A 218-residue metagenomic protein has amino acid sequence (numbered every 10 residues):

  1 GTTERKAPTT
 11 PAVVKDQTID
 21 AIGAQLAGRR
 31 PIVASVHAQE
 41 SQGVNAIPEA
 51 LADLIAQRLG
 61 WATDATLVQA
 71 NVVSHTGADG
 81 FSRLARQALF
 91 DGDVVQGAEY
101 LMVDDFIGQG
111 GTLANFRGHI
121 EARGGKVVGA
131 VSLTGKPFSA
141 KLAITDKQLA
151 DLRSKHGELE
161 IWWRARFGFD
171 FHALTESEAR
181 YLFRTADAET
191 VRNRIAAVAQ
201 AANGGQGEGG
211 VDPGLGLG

Functional and structural regions predicted by a protein language model:
G1-V14, V72-T76: Acidic/glycine-enriched edge-of-secondary-structure segments
T9-P31: A short, well-structured juxtamembrane/interface segment
G28-S41: Short glycine-rich phosphate-binding loop at a beta-alpha junction
G60-Y100: Short, glycine/charge-rich flexible loops or terminal/linker lids adjacent to PRPP-binding catalytic cores
Q96-G125, G129-A130: A contiguous pocket-lining binding segment that forms or flanks enzyme active sites
R117-G218: PRPP-dependent phosphoribosyltransferase catalytic core
